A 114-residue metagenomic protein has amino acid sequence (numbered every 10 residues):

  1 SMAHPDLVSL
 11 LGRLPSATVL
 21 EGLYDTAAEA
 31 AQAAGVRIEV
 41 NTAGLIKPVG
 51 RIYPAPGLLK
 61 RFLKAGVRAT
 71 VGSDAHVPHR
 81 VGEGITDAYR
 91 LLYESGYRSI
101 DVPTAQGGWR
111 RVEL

Functional and structural regions predicted by a protein language model:
S1-S16: Hydrophobic, aromatic-enriched interface-forming segments
P15-L114: Charged catalytic cores and adjacent phosphate/nucleic-acid-binding surfaces used for phosphate/nucleic-acid chemistry
